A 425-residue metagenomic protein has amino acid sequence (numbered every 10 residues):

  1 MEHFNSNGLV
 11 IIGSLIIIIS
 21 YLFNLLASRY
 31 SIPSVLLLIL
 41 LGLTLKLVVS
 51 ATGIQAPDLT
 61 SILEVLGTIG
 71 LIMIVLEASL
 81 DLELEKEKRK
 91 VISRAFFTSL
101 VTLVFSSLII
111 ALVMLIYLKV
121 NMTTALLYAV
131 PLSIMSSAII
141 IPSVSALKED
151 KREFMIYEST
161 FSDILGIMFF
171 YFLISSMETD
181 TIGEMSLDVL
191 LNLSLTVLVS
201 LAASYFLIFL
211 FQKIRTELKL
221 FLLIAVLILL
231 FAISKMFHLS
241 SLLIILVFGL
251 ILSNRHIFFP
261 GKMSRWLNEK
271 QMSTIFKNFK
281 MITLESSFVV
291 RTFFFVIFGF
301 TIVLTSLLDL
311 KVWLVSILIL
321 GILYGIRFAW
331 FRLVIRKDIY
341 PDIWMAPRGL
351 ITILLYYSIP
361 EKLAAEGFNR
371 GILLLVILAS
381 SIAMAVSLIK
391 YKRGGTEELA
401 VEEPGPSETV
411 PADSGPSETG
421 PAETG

Functional and structural regions predicted by a protein language model:
M1-G405: Transmembrane helical cores of multi-pass secondary ion antiporters/exchangers
G405, V410, G415, G420-G425: Small-residue-biased low-complexity repeat regions
